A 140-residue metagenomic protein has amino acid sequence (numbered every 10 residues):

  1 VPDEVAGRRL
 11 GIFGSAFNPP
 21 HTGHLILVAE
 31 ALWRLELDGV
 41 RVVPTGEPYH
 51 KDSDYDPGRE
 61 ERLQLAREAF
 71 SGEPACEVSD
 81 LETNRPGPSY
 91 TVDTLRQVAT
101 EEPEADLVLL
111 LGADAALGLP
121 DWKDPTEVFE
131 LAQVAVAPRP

Functional and structural regions predicted by a protein language model:
V1-P140: Nucleotidyltransferase catalytic core that binds NTPs
